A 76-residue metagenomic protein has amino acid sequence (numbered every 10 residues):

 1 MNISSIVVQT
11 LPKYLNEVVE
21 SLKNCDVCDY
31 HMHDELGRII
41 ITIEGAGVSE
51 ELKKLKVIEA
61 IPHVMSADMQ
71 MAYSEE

Functional and structural regions predicted by a protein language model:
M1-E76: Long, contiguous binding/interaction regions
